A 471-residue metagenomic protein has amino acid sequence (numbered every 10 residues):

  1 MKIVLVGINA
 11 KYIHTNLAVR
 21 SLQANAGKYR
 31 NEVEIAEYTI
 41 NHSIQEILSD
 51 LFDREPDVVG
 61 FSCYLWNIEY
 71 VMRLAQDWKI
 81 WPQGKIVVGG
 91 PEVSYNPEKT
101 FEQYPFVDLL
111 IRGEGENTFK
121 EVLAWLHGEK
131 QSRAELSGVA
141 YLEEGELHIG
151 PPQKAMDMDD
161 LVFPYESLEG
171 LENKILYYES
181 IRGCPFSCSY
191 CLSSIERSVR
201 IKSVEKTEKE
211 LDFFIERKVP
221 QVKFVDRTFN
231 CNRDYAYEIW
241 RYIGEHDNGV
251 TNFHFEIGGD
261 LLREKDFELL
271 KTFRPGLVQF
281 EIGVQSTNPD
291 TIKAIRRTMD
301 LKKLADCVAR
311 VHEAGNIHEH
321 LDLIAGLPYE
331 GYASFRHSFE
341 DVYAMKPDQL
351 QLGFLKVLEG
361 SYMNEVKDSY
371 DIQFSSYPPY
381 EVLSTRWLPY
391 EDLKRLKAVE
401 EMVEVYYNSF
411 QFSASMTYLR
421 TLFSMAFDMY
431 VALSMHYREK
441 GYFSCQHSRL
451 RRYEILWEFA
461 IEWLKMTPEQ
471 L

Functional and structural regions predicted by a protein language model:
M1-I3, L136, A140-S180: N-terminal [4Fe-4S]-dependent radical SAM core
K2, G7, A18, N25 (+1 more regions): Glycine-rich beta-alpha loop elements in corrinoid/cobalamin-binding modules across cobalamin-dependent enzymes
K2-I8, G27-K28, I44, L48 (+3 more regions): Radical SAM enzyme core and accessory elements
Y12-A18: Short N-terminal binding/cap micro-motifs at the start of the first secondary-structure element
E55-D57, V219, P347-D348: Proline-aspartate-enriched helix->loop->beta-strand connector
D159-E313, I317: Radical SAM [4Fe-4S] cluster-binding motif and immediate context
R233, E245-N248, H254-L261, K265-F427: A structural motif corresponding to the C-terminal lobe/cap of the Radical SAM core domain
